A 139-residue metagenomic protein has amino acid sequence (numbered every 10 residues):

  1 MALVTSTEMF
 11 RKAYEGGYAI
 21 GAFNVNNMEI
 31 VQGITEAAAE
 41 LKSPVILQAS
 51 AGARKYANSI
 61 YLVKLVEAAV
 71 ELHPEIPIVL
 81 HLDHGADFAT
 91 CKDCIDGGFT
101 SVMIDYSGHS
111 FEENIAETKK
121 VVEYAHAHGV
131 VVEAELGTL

Functional and structural regions predicted by a protein language model:
M1-G21: N-terminal amphipathic alpha-helix/helix-capping segment at the start of soluble metabolic enzymes
G16-A19, L41-V45, P74-I78, G98-T100 (+1 more regions): Short, well-ordered coil/turn segments that N-cap beta-strands
I20-N24, V45-A49, I78-D83, V102-I104 (+1 more regions): Hydrophobic faces of well-ordered beta-strands that scaffold small-molecule active sites in alpha/beta enzyme cores
A22-A38, H81: N-terminal glycine-rich phosphate/pyrophosphate-binding loops that anchor nucleotide-derived ligands and cofactors
Q32, K55-V63, H84-D93, Y106-E133: Active-site-adjacent beta->alpha loops and helix N-cap segments on the catalytic face of soluble alpha/beta enzymes
E40-I95: Active-site cofactor/substrate anionic-group-binding motifs, chiefly glycine- and Lys/Arg-rich phosphate-binding loops
D96-G98, E133-L139: Active-site-proximal loop/short-helix segments that contain or immediately flank catalytic acid/base residue(s)
